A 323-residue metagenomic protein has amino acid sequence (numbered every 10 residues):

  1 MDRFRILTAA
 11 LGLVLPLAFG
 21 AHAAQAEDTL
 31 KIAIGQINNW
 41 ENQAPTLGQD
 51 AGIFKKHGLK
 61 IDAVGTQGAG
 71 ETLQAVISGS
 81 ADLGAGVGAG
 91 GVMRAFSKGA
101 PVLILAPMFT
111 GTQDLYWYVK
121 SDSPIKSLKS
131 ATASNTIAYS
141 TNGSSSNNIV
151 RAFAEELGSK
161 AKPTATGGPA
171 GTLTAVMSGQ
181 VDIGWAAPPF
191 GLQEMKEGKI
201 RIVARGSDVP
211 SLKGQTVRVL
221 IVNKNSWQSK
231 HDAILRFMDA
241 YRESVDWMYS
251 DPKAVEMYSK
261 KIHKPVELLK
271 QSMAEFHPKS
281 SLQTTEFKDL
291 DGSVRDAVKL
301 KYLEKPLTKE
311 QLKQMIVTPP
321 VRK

Functional and structural regions predicted by a protein language model:
M1-A10: Bacterial N-terminal signal peptides that target proteins for export
A9-G20: Bacterial N-terminal signal peptides
A21-Q25: Signal peptide processing junction and immediate N-terminal pro/mature segment of secreted/exported proteins
A26-S159, P163-T166, A170, A175 (+3 more regions): Short, glycine-/small- and polar/acidic-enriched structural segments that line small-molecule recognition paths
K56, D208-K213, P278-E286: Short, solvent-exposed loop/beta-turn-alpha elements that line the ligand-binding surface or hinge of extracytoplasmic
G90, A170-K260: Pocket-lining segment of extracytoplasmic ligand-binding domains
W227-L303: Secondary-structure end/capping motifs
R295-K323: Conserved C-terminal helix/tail region of periplasmic/extracytoplasmic solute-binding proteins
